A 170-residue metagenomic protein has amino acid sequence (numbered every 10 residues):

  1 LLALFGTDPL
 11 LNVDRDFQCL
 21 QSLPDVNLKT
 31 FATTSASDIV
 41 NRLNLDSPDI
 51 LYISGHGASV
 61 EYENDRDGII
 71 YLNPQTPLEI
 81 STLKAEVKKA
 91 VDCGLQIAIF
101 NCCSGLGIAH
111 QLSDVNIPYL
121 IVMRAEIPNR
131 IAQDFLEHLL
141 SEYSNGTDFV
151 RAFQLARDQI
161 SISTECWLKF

Functional and structural regions predicted by a protein language model:
L1-P77, Q111: A domain-level signal for caspase-like cysteine endopeptidase catalytic cores and their zymogen-processing architecture
S22-D25, L45, K88-D92, N145 (+1 more regions): Secondary-structure boundary motif
I39-N41, K84, K88, A109: Short hydrophobic/charged patches on amphipathic alpha-helices used for structural packing and interfaces
A58-E61, L83-E86, L112-I117: Short amphipathic alpha-helical segments, especially helix-boundary/capping motifs
D65-L78, K89, N145-G146, L155 (+1 more regions): Mid-sequence, gly/pro-rich, charge-dense loop/helix-turn segments that line enzyme active sites
Y71-S104: Caspase-like (clan CD) cysteine peptidase catalytic core
D92-F170: Active-site-proximal C-terminal subdomain of hydrolase catalytic domains
